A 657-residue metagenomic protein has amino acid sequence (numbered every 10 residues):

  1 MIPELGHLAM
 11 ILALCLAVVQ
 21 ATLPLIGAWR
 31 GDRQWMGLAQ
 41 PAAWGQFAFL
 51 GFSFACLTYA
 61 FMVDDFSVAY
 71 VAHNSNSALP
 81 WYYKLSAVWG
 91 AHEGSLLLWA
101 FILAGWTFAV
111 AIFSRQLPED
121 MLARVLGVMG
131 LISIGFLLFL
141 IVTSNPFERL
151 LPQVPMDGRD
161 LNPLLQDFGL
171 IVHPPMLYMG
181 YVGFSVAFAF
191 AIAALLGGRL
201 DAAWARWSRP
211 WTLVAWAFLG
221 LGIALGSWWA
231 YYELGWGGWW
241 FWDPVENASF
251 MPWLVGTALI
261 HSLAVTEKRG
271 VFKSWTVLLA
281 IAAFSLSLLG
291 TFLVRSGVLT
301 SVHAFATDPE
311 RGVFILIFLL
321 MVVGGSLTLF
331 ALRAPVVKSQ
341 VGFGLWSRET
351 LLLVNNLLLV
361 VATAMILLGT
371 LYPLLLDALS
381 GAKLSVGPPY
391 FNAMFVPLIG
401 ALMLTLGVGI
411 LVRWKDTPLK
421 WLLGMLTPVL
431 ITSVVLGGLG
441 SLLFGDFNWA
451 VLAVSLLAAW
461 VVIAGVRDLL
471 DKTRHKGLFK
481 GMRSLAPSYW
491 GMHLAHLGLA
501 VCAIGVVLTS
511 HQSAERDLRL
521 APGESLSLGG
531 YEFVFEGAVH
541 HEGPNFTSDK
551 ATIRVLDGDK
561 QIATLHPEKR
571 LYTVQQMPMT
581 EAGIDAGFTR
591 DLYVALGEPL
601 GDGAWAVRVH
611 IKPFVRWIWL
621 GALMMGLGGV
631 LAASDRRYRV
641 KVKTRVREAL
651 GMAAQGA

Functional and structural regions predicted by a protein language model:
M1-Q34, F52, F66, P244-P252 (+4 more regions): Contiguous transmembrane helix-bundle modules in multi-pass membrane proteins
I11-L25, W29-D32, S95-S227, G235: A conserved hydrophobic secondary-structure block that centers on an alpha-helix together with its immediately flanking
L25, T58, G105, L138 (+9 more regions): Hydrophobic residues within the alpha-helical transmembrane core of Major Facilitator Superfamily
W29-L50, I112-S133, L196-A217, W242 (+5 more regions): Membrane-interfacial loop-to-helix junctions in multi-pass inner-membrane proteins
Q46-F61, M129-V142, L279-S287, N356-L367 (+1 more regions): Hydrophobic alpha-helical membrane-insertion segments
G51-L126, I141-L161, I223-E267, G290-V313 (+1 more regions): Membrane-interface helix-loop-helix modules in multi-pass inner-membrane proteins
S86-A87, N162-D167, T589-G621: Short, aromatic-rich amphipathic segments at membrane interfaces that lie adjacent to a transmembrane helix or signal
D517-R608: Soluble non-transmembrane domains of integral membrane proteins
